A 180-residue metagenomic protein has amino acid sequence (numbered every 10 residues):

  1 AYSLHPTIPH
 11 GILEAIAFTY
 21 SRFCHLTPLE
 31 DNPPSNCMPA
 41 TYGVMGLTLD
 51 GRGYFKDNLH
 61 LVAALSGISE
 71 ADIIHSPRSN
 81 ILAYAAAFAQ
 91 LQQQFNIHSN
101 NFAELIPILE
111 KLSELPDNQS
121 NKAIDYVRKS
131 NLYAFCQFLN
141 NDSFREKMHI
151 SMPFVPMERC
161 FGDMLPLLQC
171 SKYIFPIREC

Functional and structural regions predicted by a protein language model:
A1-S151, C180: Catalytic glycan-binding domains that act on GlcNAc-containing polysaccharides
Q137-E179: Extracytoplasmic and endomembrane cell-envelope/extracellular-matrix remodeling and assembly machinery
